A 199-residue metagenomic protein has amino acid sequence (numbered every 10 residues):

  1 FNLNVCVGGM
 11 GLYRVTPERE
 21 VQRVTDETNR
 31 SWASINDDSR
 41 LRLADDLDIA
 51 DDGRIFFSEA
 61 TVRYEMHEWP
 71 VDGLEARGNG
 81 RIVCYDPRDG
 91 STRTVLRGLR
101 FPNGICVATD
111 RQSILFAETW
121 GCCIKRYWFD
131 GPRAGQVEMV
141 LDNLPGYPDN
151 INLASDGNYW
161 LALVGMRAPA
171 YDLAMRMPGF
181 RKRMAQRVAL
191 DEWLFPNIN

Functional and structural regions predicted by a protein language model:
F1-G9, I55-M66, A108, I114-G121 (+1 more regions): Conserved beta-strand positions in repeat-built beta-propeller and related beta-rich domains
N2-V71, N79: Asp-box/WD-like beta-propeller blade repeats and closely related beta-sheet repeat scaffolds
L3-C6, F57-R77, V164-N199: Short, conserved, GDST-rich strand-edge loop motifs in beta-rich repeat architectures
G8, R42-L43, G78, F101-N103 (+3 more regions): Beta-rich catalytic cores
T16-E20, Y85-G90, W128-R133: Short loop/turn segments that connect beta-strands within beta-propeller blades
V24-R40, T94-R100, M139-P145: Surface loop/turn motifs at the tips and blade-to-blade linkers of beta-strand repeat domains
I49-D52, T109-R111, L153-D156: Residue-level detector of Asp-centered blade-edge/turn motifs that repeat once per structural unit in beta-propeller
